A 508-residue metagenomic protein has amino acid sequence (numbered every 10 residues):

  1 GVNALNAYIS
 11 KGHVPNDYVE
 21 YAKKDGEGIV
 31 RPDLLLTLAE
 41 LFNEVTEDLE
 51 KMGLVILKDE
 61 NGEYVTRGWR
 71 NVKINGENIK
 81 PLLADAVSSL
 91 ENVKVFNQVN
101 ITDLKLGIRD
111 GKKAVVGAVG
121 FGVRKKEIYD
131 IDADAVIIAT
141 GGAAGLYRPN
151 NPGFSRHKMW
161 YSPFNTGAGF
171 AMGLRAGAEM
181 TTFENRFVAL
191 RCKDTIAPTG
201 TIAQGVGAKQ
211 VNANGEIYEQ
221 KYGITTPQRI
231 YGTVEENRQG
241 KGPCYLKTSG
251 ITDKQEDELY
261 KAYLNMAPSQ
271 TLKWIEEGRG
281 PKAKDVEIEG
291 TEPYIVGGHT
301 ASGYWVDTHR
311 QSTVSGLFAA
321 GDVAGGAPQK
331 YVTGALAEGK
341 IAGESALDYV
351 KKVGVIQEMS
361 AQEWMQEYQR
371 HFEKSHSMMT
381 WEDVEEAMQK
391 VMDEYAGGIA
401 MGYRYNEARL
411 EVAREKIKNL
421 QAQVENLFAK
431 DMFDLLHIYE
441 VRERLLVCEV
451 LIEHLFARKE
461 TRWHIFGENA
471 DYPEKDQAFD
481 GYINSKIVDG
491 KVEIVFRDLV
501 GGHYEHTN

Functional and structural regions predicted by a protein language model:
G1-Y21, G200-I202: Conserved N-terminal glycine-rich FAD pyrophosphate-binding loop of Rossmann-like flavoproteins
Y21-N43, W69-R70: Dinucleotide-binding Rossmann-like beta1-alpha1 core, especially the glycine-rich loop that anchors the ADP
N43, E50-K105, A114, T182-Y331 (+2 more regions): Mobile, glycine/GP-rich and aromatic-enriched active-site lid/loop segments adjacent to catalytic centers
K125-A135, T313: Core beta-strand elements of the Rossmann-like FAD/NAD(P) dinucleotide-binding domain in flavoenzyme oxidoreductases
A133-A135, A139-T140, A320-G321, H454: Short, well-ordered coil/turn residues at beta-beta hairpins and beta-strand->alpha-helix junctions within
I138-A197, V332-S345: Glycine-rich loop(s) and the adjacent beta-strand/alpha-helix scaffold that form part
S312-F372: Catalytic phosphate/nucleotide-handling subdomain of diverse soluble enzymes
K351-M432: Long, amphipathic alpha-helical stalk/connector segments used for oligomerization, subunit docking, or mechanical
